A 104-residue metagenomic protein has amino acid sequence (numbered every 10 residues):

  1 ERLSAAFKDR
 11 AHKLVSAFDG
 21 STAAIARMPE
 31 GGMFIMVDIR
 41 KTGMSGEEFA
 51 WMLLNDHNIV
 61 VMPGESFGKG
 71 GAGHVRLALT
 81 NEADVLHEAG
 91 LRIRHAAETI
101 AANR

Functional and structural regions predicted by a protein language model:
E1-R104: PLP-dependent class I/II
